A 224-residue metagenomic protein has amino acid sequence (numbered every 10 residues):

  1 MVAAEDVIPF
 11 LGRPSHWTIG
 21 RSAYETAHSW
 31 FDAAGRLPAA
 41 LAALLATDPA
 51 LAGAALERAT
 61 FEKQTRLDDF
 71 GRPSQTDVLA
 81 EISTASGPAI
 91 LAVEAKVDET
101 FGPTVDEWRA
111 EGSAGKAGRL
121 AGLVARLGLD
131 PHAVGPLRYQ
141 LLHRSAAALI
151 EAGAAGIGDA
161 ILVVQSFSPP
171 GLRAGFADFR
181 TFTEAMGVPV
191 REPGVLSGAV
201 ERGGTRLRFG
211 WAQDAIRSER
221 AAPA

Functional and structural regions predicted by a protein language model:
M1-A43: Charged, often low-complexity linker/regulatory segments
M1-V2, A50-F61, R191-V195: Trp- and S/T/G-rich repeat-edge/linker motifs of beta-rich repeat architectures
A34-G35, L41, P49, K63-D68: C-terminal globular interaction/adhesion domains in large, modular proteins
G53-S86, E99: Active-site metal-binding core of divalent-cation-utilizing nuclease and nuclease-like domains
G71-S74, P88, P136-A146, A174: Short, well-structured alpha-helical interface segments that form or flank functional binding sites
V78-A80, A89-V97, R144: Conserved catalytic cores of phosphodiester-cleaving nucleases, focusing on short active-site segments
K96-S166: Catalytic cores of nucleic-acid endonucleases
Q140-A224: Non-catalytic C-terminal interaction segments of nucleic acid-processing enzymes
